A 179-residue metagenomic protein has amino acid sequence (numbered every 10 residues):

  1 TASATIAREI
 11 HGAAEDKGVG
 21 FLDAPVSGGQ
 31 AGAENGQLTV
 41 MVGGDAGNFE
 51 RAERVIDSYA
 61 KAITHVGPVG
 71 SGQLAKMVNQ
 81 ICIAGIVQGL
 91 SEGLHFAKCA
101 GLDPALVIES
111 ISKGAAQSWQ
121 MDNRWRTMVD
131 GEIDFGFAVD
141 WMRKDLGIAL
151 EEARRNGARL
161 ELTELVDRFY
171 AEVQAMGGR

Functional and structural regions predicted by a protein language model:
T1-S3, I111-S112: A broad, low-specificity signal for short, low-complexity segments enriched in glycine/proline and polar/charged
A2-I81: Rossmann-fold dinucleotide-binding core
R51, G70-R179: Helical "substrate-binding/catalytic lid" subdomain of Rossmann-like NAD(P)-dependent dehydrogenases/reductases
